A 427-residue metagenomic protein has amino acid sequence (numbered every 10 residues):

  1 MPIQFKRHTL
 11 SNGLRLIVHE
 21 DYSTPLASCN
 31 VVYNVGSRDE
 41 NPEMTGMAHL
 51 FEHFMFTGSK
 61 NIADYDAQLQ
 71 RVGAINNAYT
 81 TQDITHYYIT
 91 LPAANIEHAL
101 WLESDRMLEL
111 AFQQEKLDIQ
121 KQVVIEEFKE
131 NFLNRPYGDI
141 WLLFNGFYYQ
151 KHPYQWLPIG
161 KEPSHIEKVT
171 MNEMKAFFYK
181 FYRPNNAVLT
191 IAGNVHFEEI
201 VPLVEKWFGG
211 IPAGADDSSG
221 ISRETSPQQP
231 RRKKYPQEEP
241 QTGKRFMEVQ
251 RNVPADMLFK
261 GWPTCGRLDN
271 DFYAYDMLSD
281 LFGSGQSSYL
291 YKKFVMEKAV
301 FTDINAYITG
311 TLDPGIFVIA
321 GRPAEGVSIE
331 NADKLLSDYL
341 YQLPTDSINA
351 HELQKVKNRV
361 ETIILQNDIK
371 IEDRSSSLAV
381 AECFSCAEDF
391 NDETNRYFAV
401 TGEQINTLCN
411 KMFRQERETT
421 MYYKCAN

Functional and structural regions predicted by a protein language model:
M1-P25: N- or domain-start disorder-to-order transition segments that initiate the globular core
F5, T9, A67-Q229, E248 (+2 more regions): Charge-rich, well-structured scaffold segments of protease-associated domains
R15-I17, S28-V32, Y88-T90, V188-T190 (+2 more regions): Soluble periplasmic/extracytoplasmic beta-strand elements of cell-envelope proteins
D21, N30-V32, G146, D217-Y289 (+1 more regions): His/Glu-based metal-binding/catalytic segments typifying zinc-dependent metallopeptidases
Y22, V35-G36, A93, Y307: Short glycine-enriched loops at secondary-structure junctions
S28-T90, W156-I159, S284-V300: M16/MPP (pitrilysin/insulinase) zinc-metallopeptidase core fold and M16-derived inactive scaffolds
M44, I96, L100, D271-Y275 (+3 more regions): Short, charged, low-complexity patches
